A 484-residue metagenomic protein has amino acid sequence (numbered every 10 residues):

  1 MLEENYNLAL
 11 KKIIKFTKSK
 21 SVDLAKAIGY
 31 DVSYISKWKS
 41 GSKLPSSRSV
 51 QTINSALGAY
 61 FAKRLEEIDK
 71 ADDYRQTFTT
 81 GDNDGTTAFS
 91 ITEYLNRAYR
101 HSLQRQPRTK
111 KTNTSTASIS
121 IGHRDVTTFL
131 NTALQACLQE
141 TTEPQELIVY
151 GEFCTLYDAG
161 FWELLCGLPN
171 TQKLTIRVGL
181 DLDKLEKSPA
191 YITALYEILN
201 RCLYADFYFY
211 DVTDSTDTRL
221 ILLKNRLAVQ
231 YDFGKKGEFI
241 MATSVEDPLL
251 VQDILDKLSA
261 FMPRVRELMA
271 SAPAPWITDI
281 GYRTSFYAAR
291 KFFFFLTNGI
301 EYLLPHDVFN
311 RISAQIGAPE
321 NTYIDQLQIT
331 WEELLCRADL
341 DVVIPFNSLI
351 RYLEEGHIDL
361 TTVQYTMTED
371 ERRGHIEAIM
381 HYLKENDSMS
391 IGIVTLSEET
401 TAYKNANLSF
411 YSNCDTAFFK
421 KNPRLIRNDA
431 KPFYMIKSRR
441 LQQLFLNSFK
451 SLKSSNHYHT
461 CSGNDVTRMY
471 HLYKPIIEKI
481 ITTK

Functional and structural regions predicted by a protein language model:
M1-E3, N7, S47-N113: Short amphipathic recognition helices of helix-turn-helix/homeodomain-type DNA-binding modules
M1-S21: A short, Lys/Arg-rich alpha-helix, primarily the initiator
L10, S21, V32, V50 (+1 more regions): Helix-turn-helix DNA-binding elements, focusing on the entry/boundary residues of the two helices that contact DNA
I14, A25, N54, G58: The alpha-helix within a helix-turn-helix
I14, W38-K39, F61: DNA major-groove recognition helix of helix-turn-helix
K20-I28: Short alpha-helical "recognition helix" segments of helix-turn-helix
G29-R48: Recognition helix of helix-turn-helix/homeodomain-like DNA-binding domains that insert into the DNA major groove
I121, D125-C461, L472-P475: Hydrophobic protein-protein interaction segments
